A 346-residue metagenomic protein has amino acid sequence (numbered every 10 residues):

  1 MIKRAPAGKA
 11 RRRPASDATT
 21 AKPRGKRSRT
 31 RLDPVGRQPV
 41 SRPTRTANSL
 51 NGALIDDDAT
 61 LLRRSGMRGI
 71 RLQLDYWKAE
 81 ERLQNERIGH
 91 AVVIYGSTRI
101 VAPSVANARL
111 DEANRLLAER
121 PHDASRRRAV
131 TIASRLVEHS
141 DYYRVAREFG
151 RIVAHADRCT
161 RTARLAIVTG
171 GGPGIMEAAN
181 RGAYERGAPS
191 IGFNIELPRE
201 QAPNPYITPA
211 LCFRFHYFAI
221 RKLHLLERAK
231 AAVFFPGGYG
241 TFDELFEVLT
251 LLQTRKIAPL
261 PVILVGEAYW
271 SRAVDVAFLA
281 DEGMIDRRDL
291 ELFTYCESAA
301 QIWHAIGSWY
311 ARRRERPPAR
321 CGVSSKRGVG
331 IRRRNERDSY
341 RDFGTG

Functional and structural regions predicted by a protein language model:
M1-R31: Polybasic, lysine-enriched low-complexity intrinsically disordered terminal tails
D33-R42, A47-F193: Glycine-rich beta-alpha loop segments
Q84-R87, C159-T162, Y184, N204-I207 (+3 more regions): Solvent-exposed alpha-helices and their adjacent loops that cap or buttress functional pockets in soluble metabolic
R109-D111, Y184-E185, E247-L252, F278-D281 (+1 more regions): Short, solvent-exposed amphipathic alpha-helical segments in soluble enzyme and RNA/protein-processing domains
A163-A166, P259-P261, L290-F293: Residue-level recognition of the N-termini of beta-strands and the immediately preceding loop/turn
V168-T169, P173-F235, Y239-F242, F246: Phosphate/pyrophosphate-binding betaalpha-module
G187-E200, F235, L249-R272, R287-R288: Short, acidic/small-residue loops that bind anionic groups at enzyme active sites
L264-G346: C-terminal functional extensions of proteins
